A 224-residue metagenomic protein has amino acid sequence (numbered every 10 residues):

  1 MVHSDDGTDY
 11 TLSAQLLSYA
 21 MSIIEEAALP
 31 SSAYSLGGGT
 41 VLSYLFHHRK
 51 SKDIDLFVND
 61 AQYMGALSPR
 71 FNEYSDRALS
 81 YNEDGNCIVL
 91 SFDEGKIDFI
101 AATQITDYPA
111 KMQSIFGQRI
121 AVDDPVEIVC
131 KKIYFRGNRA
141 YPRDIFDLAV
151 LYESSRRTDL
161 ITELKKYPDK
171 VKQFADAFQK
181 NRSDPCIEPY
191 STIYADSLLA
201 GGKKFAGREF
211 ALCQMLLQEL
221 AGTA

Functional and structural regions predicted by a protein language model:
M1-A224: Compositionally biased terminal segments of proteins
